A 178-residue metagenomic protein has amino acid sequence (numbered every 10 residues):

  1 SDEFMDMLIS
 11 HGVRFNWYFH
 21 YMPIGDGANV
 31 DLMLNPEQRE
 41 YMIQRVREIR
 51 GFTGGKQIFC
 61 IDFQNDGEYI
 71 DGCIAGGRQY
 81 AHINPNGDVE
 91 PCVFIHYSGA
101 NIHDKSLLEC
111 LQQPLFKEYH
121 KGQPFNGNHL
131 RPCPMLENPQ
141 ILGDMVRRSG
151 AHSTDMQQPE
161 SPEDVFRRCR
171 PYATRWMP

Functional and structural regions predicted by a protein language model:
S1-G72, G76, P85-N86, E90 (+1 more regions): Radical SAM enzyme [4Fe-4S]-AdoMet core and its adjacent flexible, acidic and glycine-rich loops/tails across
F94-P178: Flexible mid-to-C-terminal extensions adjoining Fe-S/redox cofactors in radical SAM and related proteins
